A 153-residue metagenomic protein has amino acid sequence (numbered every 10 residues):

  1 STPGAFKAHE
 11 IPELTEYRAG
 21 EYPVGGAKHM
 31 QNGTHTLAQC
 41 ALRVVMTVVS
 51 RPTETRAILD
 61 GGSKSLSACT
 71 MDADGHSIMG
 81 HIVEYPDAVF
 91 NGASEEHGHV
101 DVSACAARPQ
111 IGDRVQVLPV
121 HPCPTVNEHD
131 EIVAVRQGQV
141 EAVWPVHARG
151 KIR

Functional and structural regions predicted by a protein language model:
S1-R153: Active-site anion/phosphate-binding pocket segments in diverse small-molecule metabolic enzymes
